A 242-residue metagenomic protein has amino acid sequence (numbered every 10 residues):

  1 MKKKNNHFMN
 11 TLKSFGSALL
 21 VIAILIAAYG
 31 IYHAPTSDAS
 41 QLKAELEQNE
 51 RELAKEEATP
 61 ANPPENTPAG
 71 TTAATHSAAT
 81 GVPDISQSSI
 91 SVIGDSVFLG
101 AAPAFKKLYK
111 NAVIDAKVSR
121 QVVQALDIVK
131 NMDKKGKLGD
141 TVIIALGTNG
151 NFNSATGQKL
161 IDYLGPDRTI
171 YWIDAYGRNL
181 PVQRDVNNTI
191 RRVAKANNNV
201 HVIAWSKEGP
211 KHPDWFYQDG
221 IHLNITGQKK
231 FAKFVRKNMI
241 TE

Functional and structural regions predicted by a protein language model:
K2-S89, K135-L138, R236, E242: N-terminal secretory targeting modules
F15-I22, S40, A175-S206: Substrate-gating cap/lid alpha-helix
P83-T156, G177-R184: Conserved SGNH/GDSL esterase-like catalytic core that processes O-acyl groups on lipids and polysaccharides
Q87-S88, K110-A112, K137-V142, G165-Y171 (+2 more regions): Loop/turn elements at helix/coil->beta-strand transitions in domains of secreted/extracellular proteins
S91, L99, P103, K107 (+7 more regions): Solvent-exposed, polar/charged alpha-helical surfaces in well-ordered, non-transmembrane soluble domains, broadly
I93, D115-K117, I173, I203-E208: Conserved beta-strand termini and adjacent loop/short-helix elements that scaffold enzyme active sites in alpha/beta
G150-N153, I161-D162, I170-W172: Internal catalytic-core helix/loop-beta-alpha segment that presents or stabilizes conserved functional determinants
N187-E242: Catalytic His-Asp segment of secreted/periplasmic serine-dependent ester chemistry enzymes
